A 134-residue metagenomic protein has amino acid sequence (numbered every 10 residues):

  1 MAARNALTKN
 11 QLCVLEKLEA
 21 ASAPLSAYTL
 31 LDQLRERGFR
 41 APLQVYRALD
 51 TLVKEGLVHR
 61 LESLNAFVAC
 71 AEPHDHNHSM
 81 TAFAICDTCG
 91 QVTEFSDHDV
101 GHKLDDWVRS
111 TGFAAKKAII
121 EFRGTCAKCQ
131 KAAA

Functional and structural regions predicted by a protein language model:
M1-E16, A21, N65: Short alpha-helical segments that sit at the start of domains
P24-L34: Short acidic, hydrophobic short linear motifs in intrinsically disordered regions
E36-R40: Short, basic interhelical loop/turn and adjoining N-cap of the next helix at nucleic-acid- or acidic-partner-contacting
L43: Key DNA-contact positions within bacterial/archaeal DNA-binding proteins
Y46-D50: Short, hydrophobic-biased segments on the C-terminal half of alpha helices that form "recognition helices"
V53-L61: A short, conserved structural fragment
R60-L64, V68-A134: Non-DNA-binding regulatory cores of transcription-related proteins, predominantly C-terminal effector-binding
